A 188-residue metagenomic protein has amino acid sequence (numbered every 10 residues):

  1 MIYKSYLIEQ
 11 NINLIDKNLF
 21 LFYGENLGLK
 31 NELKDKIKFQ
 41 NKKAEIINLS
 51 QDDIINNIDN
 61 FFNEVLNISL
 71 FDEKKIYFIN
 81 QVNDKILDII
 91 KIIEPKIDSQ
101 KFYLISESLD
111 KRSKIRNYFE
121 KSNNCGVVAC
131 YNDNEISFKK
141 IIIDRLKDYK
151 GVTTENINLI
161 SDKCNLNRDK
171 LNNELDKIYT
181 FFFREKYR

Functional and structural regions predicted by a protein language model:
M1-R188: Conserved beta/loop motifs at nucleotide-recognition and modification sites
